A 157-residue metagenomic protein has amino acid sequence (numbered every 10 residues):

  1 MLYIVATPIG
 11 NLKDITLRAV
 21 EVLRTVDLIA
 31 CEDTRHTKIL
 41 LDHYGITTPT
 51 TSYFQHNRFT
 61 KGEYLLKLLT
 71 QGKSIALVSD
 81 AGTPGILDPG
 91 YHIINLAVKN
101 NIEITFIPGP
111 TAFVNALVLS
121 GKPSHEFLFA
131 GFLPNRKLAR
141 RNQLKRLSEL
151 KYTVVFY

Functional and structural regions predicted by a protein language model:
M1-L2, G72-A76, Y152-T153: Loop/turn-to-beta-strand initiation segments
M1-Q55: Glycine-rich, flexible N-terminal cofactor/catalytic loop recognition
V5, V114-Y157: Beta-strand/loop-alpha-helix module characteristic of Rossmann-like adenine-cofactor folds
L23-I29, I102-I104, T153-V154: Short active-site oxyanion
T51-T60, F132-K137: Conserved helicase motor
Q55-T70, P89: Short phosphate-binding loop-to-helix
Q71-A130: Short glycine-cluster motifs
